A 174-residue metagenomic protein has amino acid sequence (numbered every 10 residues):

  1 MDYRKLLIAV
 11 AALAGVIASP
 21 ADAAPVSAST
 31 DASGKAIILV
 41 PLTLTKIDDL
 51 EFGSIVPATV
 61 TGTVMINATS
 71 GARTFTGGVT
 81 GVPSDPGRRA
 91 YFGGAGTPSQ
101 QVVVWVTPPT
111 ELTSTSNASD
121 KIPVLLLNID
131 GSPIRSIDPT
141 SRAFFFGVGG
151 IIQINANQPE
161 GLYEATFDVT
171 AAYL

Functional and structural regions predicted by a protein language model:
M1-I8: Bacterial N-terminal signal peptides that target proteins for export
Y3, A23, K121, I129-G131 (+1 more regions): Short linear motifs in intrinsically disordered/low-complexity regions
Y3, N67, N117, N128 (+1 more regions): Detector for Asparagine
A9-V16: Bacterial N-terminal signal peptides
A12, L127-D130, Y173-L174: A broadly tuned "polar low-complexity/structure-edge" signature
A18-P20: N-terminal signal peptide c-region/cleavage motif recognized by signal peptidases
D22-V106, S136-L174: N-terminal small/polar-rich segments of proteins
T63, G93-S132: Contiguous segments within soluble domain cores/interaction surfaces
